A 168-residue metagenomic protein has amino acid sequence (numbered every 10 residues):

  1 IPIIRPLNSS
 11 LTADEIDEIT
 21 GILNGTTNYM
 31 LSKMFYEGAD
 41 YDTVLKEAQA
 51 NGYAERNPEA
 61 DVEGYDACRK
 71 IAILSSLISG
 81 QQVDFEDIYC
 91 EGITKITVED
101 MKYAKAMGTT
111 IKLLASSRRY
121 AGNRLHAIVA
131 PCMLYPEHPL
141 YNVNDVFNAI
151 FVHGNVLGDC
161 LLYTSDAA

Functional and structural regions predicted by a protein language model:
P2-A54, Y65-D66: Rossmann-like NAD(P)H-binding beta-loop-alpha module
G21-N24, A130, H153: Short beta-strand segments
V44-N142, F147-A149: Substrate-binding/catalytic subdomain of NAD(P)-dependent oxidoreductase enzymes
F151-L162: An anion-binding loop in the catalytic cleft
Y163-A168: Conserved small/polar residues in nucleotide/adenosyl-binding loops
